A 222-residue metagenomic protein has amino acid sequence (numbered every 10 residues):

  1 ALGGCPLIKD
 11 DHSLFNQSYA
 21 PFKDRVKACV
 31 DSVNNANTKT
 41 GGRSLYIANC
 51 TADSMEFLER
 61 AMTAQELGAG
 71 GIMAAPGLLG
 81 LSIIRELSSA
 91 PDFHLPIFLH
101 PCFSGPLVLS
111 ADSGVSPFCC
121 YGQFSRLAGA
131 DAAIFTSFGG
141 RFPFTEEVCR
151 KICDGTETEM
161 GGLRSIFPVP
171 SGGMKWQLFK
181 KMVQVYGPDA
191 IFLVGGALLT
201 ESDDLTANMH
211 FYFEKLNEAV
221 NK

Functional and structural regions predicted by a protein language model:
A1-L2: N-terminal capping/small domains of soluble enzymes
C5-V26, S137-F144: Glycine-rich, proline-tolerant flexible connector loops at the mouths of alpha/beta enzymes
L7-D11, N37-S44, M160-L163, K222: Flexible, glycine/charged-enriched surface loops at secondary-structure junctions
Q17-D31, T38, R43-S44, A90-P96 (+1 more regions): Short acidic, glycine/proline-enriched helix-loop-strand junctions
R25, C29-S44, A52-Q65, G80-I83 (+1 more regions): N-terminal active-site wall of soluble small-molecule enzyme domains
G42-A52, F135-P143: Glycine-rich phosphate-binding "P-loop"
E59-M62, L67-V194, A207, F211 (+1 more regions): Catalytic alpha/beta core domains of metabolic enzymes, predominantly
G196-E201: A short, acidic, flexible beta-alpha connecting loop/helix-capping segment that sits on the rim of active
